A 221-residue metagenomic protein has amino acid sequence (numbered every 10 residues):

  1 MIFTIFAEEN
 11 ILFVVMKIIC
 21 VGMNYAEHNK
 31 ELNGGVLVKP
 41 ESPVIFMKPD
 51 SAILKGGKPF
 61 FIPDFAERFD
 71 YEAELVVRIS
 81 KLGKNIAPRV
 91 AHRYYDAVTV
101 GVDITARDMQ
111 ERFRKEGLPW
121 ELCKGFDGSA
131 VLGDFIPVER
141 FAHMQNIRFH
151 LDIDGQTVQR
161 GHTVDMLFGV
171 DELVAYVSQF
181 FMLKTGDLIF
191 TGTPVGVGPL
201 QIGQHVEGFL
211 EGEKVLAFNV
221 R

Functional and structural regions predicted by a protein language model:
I2-G101, R107-E111: Extended, compositionally biased flexible segments
F3-F13, N24, H28-K39, T99 (+1 more regions): Catalytic-pocket segment enriched in acidic/His residues
